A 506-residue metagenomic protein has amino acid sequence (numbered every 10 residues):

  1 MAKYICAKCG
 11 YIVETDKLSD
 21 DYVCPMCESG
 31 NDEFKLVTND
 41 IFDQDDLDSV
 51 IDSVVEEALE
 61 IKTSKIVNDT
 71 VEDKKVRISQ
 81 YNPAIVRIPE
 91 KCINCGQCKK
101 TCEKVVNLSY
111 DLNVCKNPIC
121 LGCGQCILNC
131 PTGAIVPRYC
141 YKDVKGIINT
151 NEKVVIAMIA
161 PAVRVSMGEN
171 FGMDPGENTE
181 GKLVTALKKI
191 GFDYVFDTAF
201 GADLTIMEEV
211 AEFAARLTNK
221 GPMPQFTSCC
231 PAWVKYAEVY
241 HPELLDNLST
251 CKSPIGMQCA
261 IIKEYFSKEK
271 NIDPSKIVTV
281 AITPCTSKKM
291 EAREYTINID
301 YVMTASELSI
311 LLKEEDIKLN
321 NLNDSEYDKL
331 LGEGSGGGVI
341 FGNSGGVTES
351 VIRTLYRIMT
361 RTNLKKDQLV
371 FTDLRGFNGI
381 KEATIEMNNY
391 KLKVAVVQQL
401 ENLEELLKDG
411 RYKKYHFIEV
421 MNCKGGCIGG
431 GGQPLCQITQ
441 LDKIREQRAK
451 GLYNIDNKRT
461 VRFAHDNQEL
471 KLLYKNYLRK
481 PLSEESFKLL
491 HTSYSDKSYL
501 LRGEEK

Functional and structural regions predicted by a protein language model:
M1-V13, S64-A84, I93-D111, P254-A260 (+1 more regions): Short, charged low-complexity linear segments at domain edges
K8, D21, P25-V37, D69 (+4 more regions): Iron-sulfur cluster-binding cysteine motifs and their immediate structural context in ferredoxin-like electron-transfer
C9, Q44, D48-V76, V155-I156 (+3 more regions): Non-ligating segments of multi-cofactor redox enzymes
T15, Q80, E90, P118 (+3 more regions): Residues that cap or flank secondary-structure elements
M26-A58, C115-N129, D143-I159, L308 (+1 more regions): Short microdomains enriched in Cys/His and/or Lys/Arg
S49-V55, T101, V105-D111, C423: Intrinsically disordered, low-complexity polar segments enriched in Ser/Thr/Pro and acidic
P137-K506: Iron-sulfur-associated redox domains of electron-transfer enzymes in respiratory and anaerobic energy metabolism
